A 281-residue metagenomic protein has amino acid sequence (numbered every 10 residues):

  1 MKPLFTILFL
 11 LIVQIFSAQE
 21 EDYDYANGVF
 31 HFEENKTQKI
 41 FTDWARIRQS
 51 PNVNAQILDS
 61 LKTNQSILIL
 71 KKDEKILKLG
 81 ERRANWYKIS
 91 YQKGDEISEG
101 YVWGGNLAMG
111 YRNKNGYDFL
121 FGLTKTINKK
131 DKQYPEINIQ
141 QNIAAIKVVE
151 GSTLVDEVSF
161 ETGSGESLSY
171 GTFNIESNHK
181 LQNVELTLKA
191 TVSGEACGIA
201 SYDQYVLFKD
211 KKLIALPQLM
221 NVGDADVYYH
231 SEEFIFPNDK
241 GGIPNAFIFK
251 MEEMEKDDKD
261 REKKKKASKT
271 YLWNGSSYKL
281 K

Functional and structural regions predicted by a protein language model:
M1-D24: Bacterial Sec-dependent N-terminal signal peptides
E20-D24, K36, A108-T172: Terminal domain-start segments
E20-E33, E81-N128, S201-A215, G223: Boundary regions of SH3-family modules and the immediately adjacent low-complexity/disordered segments in eukaryotic
E21-G80, S90: Beta-loop motif signature
I47, Q141-V149, D203-V206, S268-T270: Hydrophobic beta-strand positions in blades of beta-propellers and related beta-sheet-rich domains
L58, L77-E81, Q133-N138, S193-G198 (+1 more regions): Short consensus segments that form the blades of beta-propeller domains, in both extracellular/periplasmic
D118-Q140, Q182-C197, G242-M254: Short beta-strand elements that form the blades of beta-propeller/WD-repeat-like and other beta-sheet-rich scaffold
N174-N178, T191-E195, A200-Q204, K212-K281: Short aromatic loop motif centered on NTY/YTY
